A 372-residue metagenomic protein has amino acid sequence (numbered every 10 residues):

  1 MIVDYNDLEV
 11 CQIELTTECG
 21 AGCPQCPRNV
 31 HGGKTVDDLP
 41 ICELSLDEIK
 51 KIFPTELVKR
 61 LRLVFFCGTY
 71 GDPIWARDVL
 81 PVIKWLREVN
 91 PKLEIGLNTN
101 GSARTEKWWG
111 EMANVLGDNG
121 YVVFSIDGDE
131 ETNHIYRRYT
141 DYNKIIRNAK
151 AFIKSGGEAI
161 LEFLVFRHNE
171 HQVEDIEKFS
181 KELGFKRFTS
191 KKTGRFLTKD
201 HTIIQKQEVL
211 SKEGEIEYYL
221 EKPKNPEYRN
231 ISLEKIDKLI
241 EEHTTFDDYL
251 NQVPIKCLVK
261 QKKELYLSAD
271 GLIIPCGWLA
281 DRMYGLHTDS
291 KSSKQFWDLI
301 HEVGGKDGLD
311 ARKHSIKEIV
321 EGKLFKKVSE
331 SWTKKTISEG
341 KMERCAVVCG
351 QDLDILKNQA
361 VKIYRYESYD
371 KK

Functional and structural regions predicted by a protein language model:
M1-E9, N29, G33, L272-I273 (+1 more regions): Flexible mid-to-C-terminal extensions adjoining Fe-S/redox cofactors in radical SAM and related proteins
M1-Y121, I135, Y139, N143 (+2 more regions): Conserved alpha-helical substructure of the radical SAM core
N6, E14, N29, K34-L44 (+3 more regions): Radical SAM enzyme [4Fe-4S]-AdoMet core and its adjacent flexible, acidic and glycine-rich loops/tails across
I13, T17-G20, N251, E339 (+1 more regions): Processing junctions and N-termini across compartments
F53, I83-W85, K150-I153, E177 (+2 more regions): Non-transmembrane alpha-helical segments in soluble domains of secreted/periplasmic/extracellular proteins
W75, W85, W108-W109, F185 (+4 more regions): A residue-identity detector for tryptophan
